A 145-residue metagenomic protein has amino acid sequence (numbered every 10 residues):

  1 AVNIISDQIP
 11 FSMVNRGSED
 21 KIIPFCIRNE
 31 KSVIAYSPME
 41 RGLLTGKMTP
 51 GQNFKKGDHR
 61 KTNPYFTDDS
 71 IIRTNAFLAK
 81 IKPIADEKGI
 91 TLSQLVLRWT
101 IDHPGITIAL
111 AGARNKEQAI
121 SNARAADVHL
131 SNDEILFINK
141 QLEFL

Functional and structural regions predicted by a protein language model:
A1-L145: Beta/alpha (TIM)-barrel catalytic core signal, keyed to glycine-rich beta->alpha loops juxtaposed to Asp/Glu that bind
